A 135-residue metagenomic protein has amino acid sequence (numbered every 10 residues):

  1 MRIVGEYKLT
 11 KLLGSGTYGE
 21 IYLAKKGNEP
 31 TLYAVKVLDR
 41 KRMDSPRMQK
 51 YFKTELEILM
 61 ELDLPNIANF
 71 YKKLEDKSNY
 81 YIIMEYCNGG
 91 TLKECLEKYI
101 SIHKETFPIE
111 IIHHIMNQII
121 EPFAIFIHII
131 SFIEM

Functional and structural regions predicted by a protein language model:
E20: Conserved N-lobe ATP-binding subsite of Hanks-type protein kinase domains, especially the beta3 VAIK lysine
K36-K41: Conserved beta3-strand ATP-binding lysine motif
F52-L56: Regulatory alphaC helix of protein kinase catalytic domains
K73: Activation-segment/catalytic-loop signature of the eukaryotic protein kinase fold
K77-T91, C95: Conserved short submotifs of the Hanks-type protein kinase catalytic core that shape the nucleotide-binding pocket
K93-T106: AlphaC helix of the protein kinase catalytic domain
I115-M116: Activation segment signature within eukaryotic-like protein kinase domains
E121-S131: Protein kinase catalytic-loop region centered on the HRD/HxD motif
